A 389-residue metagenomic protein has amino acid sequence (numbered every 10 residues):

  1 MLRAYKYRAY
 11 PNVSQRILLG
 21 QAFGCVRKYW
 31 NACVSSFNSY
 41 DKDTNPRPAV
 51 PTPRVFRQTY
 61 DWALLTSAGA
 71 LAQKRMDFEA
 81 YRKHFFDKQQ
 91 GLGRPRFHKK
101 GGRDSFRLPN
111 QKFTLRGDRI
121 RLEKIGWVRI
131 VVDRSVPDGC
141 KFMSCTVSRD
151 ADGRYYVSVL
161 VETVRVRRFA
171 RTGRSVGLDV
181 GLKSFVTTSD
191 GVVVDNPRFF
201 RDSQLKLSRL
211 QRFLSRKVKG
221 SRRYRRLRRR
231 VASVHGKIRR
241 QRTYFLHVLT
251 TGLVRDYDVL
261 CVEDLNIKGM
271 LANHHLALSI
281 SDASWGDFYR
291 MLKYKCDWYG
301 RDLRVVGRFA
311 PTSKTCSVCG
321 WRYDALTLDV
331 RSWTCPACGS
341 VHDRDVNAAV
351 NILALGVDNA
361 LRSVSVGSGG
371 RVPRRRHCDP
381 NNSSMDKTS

Functional and structural regions predicted by a protein language model:
M1-L71, T388: Gly/serine-rich nucleotide phosphate-binding loop at the start of the catalytic core of nucleotide/ADP-ribose-handling
L2, L278-S279, A283-S389: Positively charged, low-complexity nucleic-acid-binding target-recognition regions
V34-S35, Y40-Y60, F142, D150-Y289 (+1 more regions): Substrate-contacting helices/loops that form the catalytic groove of nucleic-acid and nucleotide-polymer processing
V50-D150: Acidic carboxylate diad motif detector
R116, D150-A151, S189-V192, C319 (+1 more regions): Short acidic-glycine loop/turn motifs at beta-strand connectors
G117-E123, R154-V159, W333: Generic recognition of long tandem-repeat/solenoid scaffolds
E123-C140, F169-G173, V193-F199, H342-R344: Short amphipathic beta-strand/extended segments with alternating polar/hydrophobic composition
